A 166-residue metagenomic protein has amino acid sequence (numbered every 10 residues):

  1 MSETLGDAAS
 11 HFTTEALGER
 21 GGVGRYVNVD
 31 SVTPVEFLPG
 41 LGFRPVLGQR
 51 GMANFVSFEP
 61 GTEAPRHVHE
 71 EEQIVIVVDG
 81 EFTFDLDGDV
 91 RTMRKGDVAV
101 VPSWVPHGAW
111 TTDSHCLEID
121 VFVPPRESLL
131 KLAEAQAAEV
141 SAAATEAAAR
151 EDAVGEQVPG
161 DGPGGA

Functional and structural regions predicted by a protein language model:
M1-R50, E134-A166: A short, N-terminal "cap"/entry segment at the start of jelly-roll beta-barrel domains of the cupin/DSBH fold
F37-P39, N54-V68: Conserved short histidine dyad/triad with adjacent acidic residue
M52, I74, E81-T83, V90 (+2 more regions): Structural motif
S57-E59, V68-F84: Short, conserved beta-strand element in jelly-roll/cupin
A64-R66, F84-D85, V101, H107-D113: Short beta-strand His + acidic residue motifs that chelate non-heme Fe in jelly-roll/DSBH and cupin folds
G88-S103: Short acidic-glycine-tyrosine-enriched beta hairpin
V100, D113-L130: A short hydrophobic beta-strand segment most commonly corresponding to one strand of the jelly-roll/cupin
